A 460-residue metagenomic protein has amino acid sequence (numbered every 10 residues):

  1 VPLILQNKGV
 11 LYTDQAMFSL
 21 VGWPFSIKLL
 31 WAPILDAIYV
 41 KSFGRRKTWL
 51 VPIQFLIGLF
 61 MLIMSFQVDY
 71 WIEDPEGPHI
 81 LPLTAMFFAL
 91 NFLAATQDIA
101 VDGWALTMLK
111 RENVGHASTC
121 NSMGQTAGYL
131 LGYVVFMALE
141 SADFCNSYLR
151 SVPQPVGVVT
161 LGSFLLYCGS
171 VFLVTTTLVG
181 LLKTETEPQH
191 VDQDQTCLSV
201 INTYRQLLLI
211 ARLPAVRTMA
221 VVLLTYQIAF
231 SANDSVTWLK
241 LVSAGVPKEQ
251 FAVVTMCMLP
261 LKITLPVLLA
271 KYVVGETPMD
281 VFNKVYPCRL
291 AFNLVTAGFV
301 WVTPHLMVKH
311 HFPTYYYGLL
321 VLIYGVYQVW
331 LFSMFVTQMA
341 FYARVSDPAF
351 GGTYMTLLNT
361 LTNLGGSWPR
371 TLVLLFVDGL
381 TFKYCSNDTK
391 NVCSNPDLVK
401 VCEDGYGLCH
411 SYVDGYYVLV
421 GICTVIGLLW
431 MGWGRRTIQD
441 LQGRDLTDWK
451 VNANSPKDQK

Functional and structural regions predicted by a protein language model:
L11-G22, H116-T119, R217-A220, T237-L261 (+2 more regions): Loop-to-transmembrane helix entry
Y12-T13, L106-N121, K248-E249, G318 (+1 more regions): Loop-to-transmembrane helix entry/capping segments in MFS-fold secondary transporters and related SLC/MFSD carriers
V21-L29, I57, G115-S147, T255-L261 (+1 more regions): Glycine-rich segments within core transmembrane alpha-helices of 12-TM secondary carriers
S26-G44, E140, I263-P287, V300-P304 (+1 more regions): Helix-to-loop junctions at the C-terminal end of transmembrane segments in multipass secondary transporters
F43-V51, S141-S170, D280, L375-I426: A membrane-interface helix-boundary motif in multi-pass transporters
L50-E76, P287-P313: C-terminal ends and interior cores of transmembrane alpha-helices in multi-pass membrane transporters/permeases
L59, S65-T84, T96-Q97, K110-A232 (+3 more regions): Intracellular loop-helix junctions on the cytosolic face of multi-pass helical membrane proteins
F92-K110, L331-T353: Intracellular juxtamembrane helix-capping segments at the cytosolic ends of symmetry-related transmembrane helices
